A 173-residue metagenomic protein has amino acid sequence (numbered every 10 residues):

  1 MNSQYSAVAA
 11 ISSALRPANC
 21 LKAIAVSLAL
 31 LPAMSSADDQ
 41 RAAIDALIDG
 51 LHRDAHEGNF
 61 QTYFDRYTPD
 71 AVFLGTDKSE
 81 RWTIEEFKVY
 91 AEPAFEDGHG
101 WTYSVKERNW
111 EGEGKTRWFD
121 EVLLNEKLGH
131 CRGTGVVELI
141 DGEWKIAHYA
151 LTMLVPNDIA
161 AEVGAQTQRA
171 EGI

Functional and structural regions predicted by a protein language model:
N2-I24: Bacterial N-terminal signal peptides that target proteins for export
P32-A33: N-terminal signal peptide c-region/cleavage motif recognized by signal peptidases
D38-R53: Short N-terminal segments immediately surrounding and downstream of signal-peptide cleavage
D39-A43, F73, E86-H130: Surface-exposed, charged secondary-structure patches
L51-G58, S79: Conserved short acidic donor-positioning loop in nucleotide-sugar-dependent glycosyltransferases
E57-D70, L74: Short, well-ordered alpha-helical segments enriched in acidic and aromatic residues
Y67, D77, N109, V122-N125 (+2 more regions): A mature extracytoplasmic/lumenal domain signature
I140, H148-I173: Low-complexity, intrinsically disordered terminal/linker segments enriched in charged and Gly/Pro repeats
